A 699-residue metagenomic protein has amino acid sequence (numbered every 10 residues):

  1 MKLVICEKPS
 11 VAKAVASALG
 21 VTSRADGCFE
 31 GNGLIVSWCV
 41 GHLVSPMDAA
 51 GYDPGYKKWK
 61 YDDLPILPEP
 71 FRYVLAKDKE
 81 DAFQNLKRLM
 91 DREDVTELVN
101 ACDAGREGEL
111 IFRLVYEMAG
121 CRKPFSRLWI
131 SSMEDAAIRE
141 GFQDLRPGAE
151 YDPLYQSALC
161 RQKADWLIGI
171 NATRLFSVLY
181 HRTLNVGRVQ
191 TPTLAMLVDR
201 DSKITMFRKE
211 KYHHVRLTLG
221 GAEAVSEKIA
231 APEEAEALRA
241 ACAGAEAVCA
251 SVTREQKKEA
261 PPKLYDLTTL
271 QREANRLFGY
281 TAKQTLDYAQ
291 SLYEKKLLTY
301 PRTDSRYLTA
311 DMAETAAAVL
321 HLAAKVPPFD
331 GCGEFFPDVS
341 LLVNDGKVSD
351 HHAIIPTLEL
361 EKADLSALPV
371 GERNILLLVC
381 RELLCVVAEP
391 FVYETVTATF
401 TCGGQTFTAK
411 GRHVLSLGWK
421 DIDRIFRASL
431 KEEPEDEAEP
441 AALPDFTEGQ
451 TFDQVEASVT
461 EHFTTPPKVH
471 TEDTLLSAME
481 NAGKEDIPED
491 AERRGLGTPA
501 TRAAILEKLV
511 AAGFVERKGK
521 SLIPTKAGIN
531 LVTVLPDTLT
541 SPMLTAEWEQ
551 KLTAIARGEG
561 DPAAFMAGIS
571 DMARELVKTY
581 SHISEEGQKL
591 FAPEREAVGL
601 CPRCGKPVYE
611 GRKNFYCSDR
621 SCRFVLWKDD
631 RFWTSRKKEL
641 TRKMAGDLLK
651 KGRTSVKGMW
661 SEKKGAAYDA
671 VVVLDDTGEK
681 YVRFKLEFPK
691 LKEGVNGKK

Functional and structural regions predicted by a protein language model:
M1, A101-A104, H181-T183, R254-K263 (+3 more regions): Conserved short loop/turn motifs at secondary-structure junctions
M1-Q162, W166, P337, P466: Intrinsically disordered, low-complexity regulatory segments
K2-L3, K79, M90, T173 (+3 more regions): Basic, low-complexity terminal or inter-domain segments flanking catalytic cores
P9-A16, G33-V40, A76-K87, R92 (+17 more regions): Amphipathic alpha-helical transducer elements in NTP-driven molecular machines
E30-N32, T218-A222, T401-Q405, K664: Short strand-coil-strand connectors
F71, E93, D135-L219, R254-K258: C-terminal or mid-to-C-terminal helical accessory/interaction module adjacent to the motor/catalytic core
A149, P232-Y265, Q271: Metal- or metallocofactor-binding catalytic centers and their adjacent structured scaffolds across diverse enzyme
